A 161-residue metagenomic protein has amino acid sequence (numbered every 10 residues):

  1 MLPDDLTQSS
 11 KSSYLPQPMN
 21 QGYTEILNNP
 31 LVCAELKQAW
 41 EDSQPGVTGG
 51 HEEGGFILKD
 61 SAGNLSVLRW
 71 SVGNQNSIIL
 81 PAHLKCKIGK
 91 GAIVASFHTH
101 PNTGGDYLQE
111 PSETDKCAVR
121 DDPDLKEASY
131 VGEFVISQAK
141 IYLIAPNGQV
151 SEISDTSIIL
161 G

Functional and structural regions predicted by a protein language model:
M1-T48: Long, non-catalytic terminal segments
L2-S13, G22, I79-G161: Active-site-proximal loop/helix of nucleotide/amide-processing enzymes and allied scaffolds
G50-E52: Short coil-to-beta strand junction motifs in C2/discoidin
G55-S61, V135-S137: Short hydrophobic alpha-helical segments used for membrane anchoring or interfacial signaling
K59, W70, H98-T99: Acidic/polar N-terminal loop/beta-strand segments that form early-domain functional surfaces
A62-S66: Beta-strand-turn-beta hairpins that frame and shape the catalytic cleft of phosphate-ester-processing enzymes
R69-S77: Short, solvent-exposed aromatic-acidic interface loops
